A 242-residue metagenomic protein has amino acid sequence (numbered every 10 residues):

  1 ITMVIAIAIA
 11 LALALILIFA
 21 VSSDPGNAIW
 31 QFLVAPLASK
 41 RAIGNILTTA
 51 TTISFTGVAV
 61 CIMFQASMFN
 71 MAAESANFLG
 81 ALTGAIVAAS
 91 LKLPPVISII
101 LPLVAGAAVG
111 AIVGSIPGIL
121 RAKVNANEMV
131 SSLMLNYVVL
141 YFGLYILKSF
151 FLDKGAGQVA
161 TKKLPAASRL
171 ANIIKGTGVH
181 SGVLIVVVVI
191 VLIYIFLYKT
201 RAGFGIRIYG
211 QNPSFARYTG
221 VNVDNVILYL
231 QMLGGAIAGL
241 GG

Functional and structural regions predicted by a protein language model:
I1, F64-A72, P94-V96, I100-Q158 (+1 more regions): Short loop segments and helix-boundary regions at transmembrane helix junctions of multi-pass inner-membrane proteins
I1-A20, D24: N-terminal signal-anchor transmembrane alpha helix
I1-T2, V34-T48, A72, P95-I100 (+1 more regions): Interfacial loop-to-helix junctions that mark the boundaries of transmembrane helices in multi-pass membrane
T2-I7, N45, T49, I53 (+5 more regions): Residue-level signature of transmembrane alpha-helical entry/exit and packing/kink sites in multi-pass membrane
I7-A10, I53, G57, C61 (+9 more regions): Small-residue faces within membrane-embedded alpha-helices
I16-V21, N27, Q31, A35-L91 (+2 more regions): Single transmembrane alpha-helix segments in multi-pass membrane proteins
E128, S132-K199, V226: Transmembrane helix-bundle core of multi-pass membrane transporters and related energy-transducing complexes
G176-G242: Helix-loop-helix "hairpin" substructures at the membrane interface of multi-pass membrane proteins
